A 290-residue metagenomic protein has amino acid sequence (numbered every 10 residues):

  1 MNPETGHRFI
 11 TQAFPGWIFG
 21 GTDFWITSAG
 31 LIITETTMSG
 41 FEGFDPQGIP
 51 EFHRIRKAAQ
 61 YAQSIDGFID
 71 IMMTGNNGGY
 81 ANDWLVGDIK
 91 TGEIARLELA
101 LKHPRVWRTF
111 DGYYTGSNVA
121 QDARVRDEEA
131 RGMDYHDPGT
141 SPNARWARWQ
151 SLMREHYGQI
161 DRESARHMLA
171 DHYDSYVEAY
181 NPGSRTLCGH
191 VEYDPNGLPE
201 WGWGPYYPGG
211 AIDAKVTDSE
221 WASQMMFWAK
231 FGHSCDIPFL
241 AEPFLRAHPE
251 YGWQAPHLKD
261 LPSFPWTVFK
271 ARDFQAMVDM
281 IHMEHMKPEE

Functional and structural regions predicted by a protein language model:
M1-L31: Carboxylate/His-rich catalytic cores and anion/metal-binding grooves
T5-R8, G40-G43, I49-H53, K57-E290: C-terminus-biased signal that marks the final domain/tail of proteins
W17-F19, M38-F41: Solvent-exposed loop/turn segments at secondary-structure junctions within structured extracellular/periplasmic domains
S28-G40: A short, solvent-exposed beta-edge/loop patch
